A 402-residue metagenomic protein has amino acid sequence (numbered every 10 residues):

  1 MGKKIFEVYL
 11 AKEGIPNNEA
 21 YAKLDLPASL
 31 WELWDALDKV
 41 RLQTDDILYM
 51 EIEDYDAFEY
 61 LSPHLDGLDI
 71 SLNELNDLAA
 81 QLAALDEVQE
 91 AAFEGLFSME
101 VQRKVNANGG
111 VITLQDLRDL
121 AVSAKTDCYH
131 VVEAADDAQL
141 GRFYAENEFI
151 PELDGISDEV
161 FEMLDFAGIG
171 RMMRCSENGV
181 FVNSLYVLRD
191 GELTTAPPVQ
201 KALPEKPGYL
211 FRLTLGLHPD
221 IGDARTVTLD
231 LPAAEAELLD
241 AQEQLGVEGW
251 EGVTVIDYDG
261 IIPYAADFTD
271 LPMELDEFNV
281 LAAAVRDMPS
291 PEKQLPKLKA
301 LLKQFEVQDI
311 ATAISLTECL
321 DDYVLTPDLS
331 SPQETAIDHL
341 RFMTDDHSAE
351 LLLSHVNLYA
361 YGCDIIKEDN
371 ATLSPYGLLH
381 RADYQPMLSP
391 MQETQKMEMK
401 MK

Functional and structural regions predicted by a protein language model:
M1-D46, G208-L245: N-terminal ordered "arm"
E7-V8, K12, E148-T194, L203-P219 (+1 more regions): C-terminal structured interaction module
E32-W34, E237-L239, P263, D364 (+2 more regions): Residues in flexible loops and secondary-structure boundaries
L37-E162, V187-L210, A224, P232-A349 (+2 more regions): Mixed-charge (acidic/basic) macromolecular-recognition segments
D165, N357, M391-K402: Non-Sec secretion/translocation targeting segments of pathogen effectors
